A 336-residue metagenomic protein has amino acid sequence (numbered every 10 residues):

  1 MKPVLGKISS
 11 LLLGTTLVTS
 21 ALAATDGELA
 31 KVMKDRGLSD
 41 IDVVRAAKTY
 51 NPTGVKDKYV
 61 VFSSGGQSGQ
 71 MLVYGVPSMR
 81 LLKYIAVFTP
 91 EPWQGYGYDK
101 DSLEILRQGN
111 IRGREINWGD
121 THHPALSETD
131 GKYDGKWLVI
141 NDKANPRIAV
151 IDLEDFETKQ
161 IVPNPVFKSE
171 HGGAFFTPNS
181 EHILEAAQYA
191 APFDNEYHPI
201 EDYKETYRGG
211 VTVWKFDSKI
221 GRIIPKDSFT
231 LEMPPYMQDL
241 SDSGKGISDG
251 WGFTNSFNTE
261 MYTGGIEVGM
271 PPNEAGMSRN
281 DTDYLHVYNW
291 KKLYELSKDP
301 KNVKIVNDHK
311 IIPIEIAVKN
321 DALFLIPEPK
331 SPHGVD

Functional and structural regions predicted by a protein language model:
L12, L22-V73, P77, K83-D99: Sequence/structural signature of beta-propeller modules and their immediately flanking N-terminal secretory/stalk
L38-I41, K83, G113-W118, E157-P163 (+2 more regions): A short beta-strand motif characteristic of beta-propeller blades
R45-Y50, P92-Y98, I116-T129, V166-F176 (+2 more regions): Repeated scaffold domains used in trafficking and secretory/extracellular systems, primarily beta-propellers
K48-K58, H123-A125, G135, E185-R208 (+2 more regions): Short, conserved, GDST-rich strand-edge loop motifs in beta-rich repeat architectures
D57-Y59, G135-K136, N179-E181, S248-G250: Short coil/turn segments that connect the beta-strands within blades of beta-propeller domains
G66-Q108, I140-P165, T206, S218-G221 (+1 more regions): Beta-propeller domains
M71, P146-I148, P192-F193, V211 (+1 more regions): Structural signal for beta-propeller blades
I247, F253-D336: Beta-propeller domains
